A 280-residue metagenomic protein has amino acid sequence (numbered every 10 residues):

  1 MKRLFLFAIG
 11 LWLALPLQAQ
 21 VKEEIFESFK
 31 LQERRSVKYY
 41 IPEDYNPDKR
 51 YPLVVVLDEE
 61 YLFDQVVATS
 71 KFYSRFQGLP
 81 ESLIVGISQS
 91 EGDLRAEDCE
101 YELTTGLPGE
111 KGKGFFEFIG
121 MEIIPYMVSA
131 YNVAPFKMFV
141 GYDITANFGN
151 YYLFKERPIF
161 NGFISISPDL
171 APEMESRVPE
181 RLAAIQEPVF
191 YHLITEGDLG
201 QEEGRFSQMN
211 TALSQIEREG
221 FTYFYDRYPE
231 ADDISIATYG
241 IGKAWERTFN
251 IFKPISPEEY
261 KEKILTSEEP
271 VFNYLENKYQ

Functional and structural regions predicted by a protein language model:
M1-K22, Y191: Bacterial Sec-dependent N-terminal signal peptides
Q20-Q280: Non-catalytic cap/lid and distal C-terminal segments of serine-dependent acyl enzymes
